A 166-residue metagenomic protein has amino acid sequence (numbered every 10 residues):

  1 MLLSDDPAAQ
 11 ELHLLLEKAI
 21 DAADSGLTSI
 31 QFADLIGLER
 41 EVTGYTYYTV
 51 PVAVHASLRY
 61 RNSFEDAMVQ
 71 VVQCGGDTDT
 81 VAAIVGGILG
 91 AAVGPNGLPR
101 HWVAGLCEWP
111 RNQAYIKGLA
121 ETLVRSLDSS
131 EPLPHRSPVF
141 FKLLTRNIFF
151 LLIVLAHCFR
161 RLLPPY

Functional and structural regions predicted by a protein language model:
M1-A8, H101-A114, P134-R146: A broadly tuned preference for mixed-charge, low-complexity surface segments
M1-G75: Accessory "access/gating" subregions that flank catalytic or transport cores
A8-A23, S29-R40, I88-V93, V103-W109 (+2 more regions): Short, Lys/Arg-enriched charge-dense amphipathic segments
Y48-P134: Catalytic phosphate/nucleotide-handling subdomain of diverse soluble enzymes
S126-Y166: C-terminal domain-closing interface element
